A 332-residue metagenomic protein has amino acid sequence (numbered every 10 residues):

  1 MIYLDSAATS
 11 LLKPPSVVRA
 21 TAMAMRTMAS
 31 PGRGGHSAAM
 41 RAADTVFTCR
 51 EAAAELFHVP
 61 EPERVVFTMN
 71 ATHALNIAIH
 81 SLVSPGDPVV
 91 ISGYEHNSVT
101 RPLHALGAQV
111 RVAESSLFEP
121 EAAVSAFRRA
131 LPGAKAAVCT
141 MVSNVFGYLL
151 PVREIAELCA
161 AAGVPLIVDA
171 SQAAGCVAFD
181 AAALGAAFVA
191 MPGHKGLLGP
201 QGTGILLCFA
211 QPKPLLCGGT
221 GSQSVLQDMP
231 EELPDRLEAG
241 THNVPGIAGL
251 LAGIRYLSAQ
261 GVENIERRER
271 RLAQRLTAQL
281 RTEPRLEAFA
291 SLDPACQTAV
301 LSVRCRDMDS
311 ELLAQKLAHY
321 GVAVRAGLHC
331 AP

Functional and structural regions predicted by a protein language model:
M1-P332: Pyridoxal 5′-phosphate
